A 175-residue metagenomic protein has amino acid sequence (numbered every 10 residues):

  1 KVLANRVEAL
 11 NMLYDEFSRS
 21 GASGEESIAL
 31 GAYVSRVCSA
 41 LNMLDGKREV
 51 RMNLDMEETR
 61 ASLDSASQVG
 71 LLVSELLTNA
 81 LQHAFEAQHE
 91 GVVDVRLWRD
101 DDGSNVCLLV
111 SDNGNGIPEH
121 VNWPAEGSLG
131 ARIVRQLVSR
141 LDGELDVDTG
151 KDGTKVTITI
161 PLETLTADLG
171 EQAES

Functional and structural regions predicted by a protein language model:
K1-E8, M12, E16, S23-M43: Short beta-to-alpha transition helix within the HATPase_c
E25-I28, D45-E75, L81-V93: Conserved short strand/loop->alpha-helix "switch" segment adjacent to the catalytic nucleotide/phosphoryl-transfer site
E90-G103: Short beta-strand/loop element within the Bergerat-fold HATPase_c
V92, G116, G150-T157: Glycine-rich nucleotide-binding loop
G103-A131: Glycine-rich/acidic phosphate-handling loop/turn and adjacent ATP-lid/helix of nucleotide-binding kinase/ATPase domains
L141-D148: Glycine-rich ATP-binding loops of the HATPase_c
G153, I158-S175: C-terminal end segment of the histidine kinase catalytic
